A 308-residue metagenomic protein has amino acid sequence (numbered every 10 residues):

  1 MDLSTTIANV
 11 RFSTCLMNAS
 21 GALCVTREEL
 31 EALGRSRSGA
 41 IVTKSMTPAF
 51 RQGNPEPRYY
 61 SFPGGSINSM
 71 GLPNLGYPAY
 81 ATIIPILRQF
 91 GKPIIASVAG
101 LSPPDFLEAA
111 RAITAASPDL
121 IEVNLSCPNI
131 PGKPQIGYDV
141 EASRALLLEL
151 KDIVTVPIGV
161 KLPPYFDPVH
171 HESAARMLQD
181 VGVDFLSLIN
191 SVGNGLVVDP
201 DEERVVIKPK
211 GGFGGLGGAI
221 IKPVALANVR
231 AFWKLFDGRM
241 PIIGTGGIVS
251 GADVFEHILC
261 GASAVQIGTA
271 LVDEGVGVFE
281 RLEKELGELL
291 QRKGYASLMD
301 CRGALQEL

Functional and structural regions predicted by a protein language model:
M1-I94, A99-G100, R281-L282: N-terminal capping/small domains of soluble enzymes
R11-M17, F90-A96, I153-P164, K234-T245: Short beta-strand/loop segments at the ligand-binding rim of alpha/beta enzyme cores
N18, I41, Y80, A96 (+6 more regions): Conserved, mostly hydrophobic/aromatic
E28-L33, D105-A115, F166-V181, W233-G238 (+1 more regions): Catalytic cores of alpha/beta
T43-P48, E122-N129, F185-G195, G247-I248 (+1 more regions): Glycine-rich phosphate-binding active-site loops on the catalytic face of alpha/beta enzymes
S66-S69, N74, P128-E141, Q179-G238: Glycine/Thr-rich beta-alpha phosphate-binding loop at enzyme active sites
V98-V156, L162, H171-N190, P209: Conserved alpha/beta-domain cores
L216-M240, V249-L308: Alpha/beta catalytic cores of nucleotide-metabolism and tRNA/nucleoside-modifying enzymes
